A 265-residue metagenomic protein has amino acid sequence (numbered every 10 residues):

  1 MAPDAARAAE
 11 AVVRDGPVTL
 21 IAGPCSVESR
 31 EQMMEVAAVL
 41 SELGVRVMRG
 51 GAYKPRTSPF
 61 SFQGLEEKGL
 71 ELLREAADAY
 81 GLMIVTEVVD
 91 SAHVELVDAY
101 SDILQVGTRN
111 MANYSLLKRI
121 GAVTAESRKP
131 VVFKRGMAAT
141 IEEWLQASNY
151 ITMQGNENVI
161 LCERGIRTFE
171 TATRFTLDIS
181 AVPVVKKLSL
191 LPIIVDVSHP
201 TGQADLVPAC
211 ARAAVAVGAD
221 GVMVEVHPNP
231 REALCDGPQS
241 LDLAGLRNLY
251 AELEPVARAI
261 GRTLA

Functional and structural regions predicted by a protein language model:
M1-I21, R258-A265: N-terminal amphipathic alpha-helix/helix-capping segment at the start of soluble metabolic enzymes
V18-E35, P59-G64, M83-E87, G107-R109 (+3 more regions): Active-site mouth loops of central-metabolism enzymes
T19-P24, R46-G50, I84-T86, L104-V106 (+4 more regions): Hydrophobic faces of well-ordered beta-strands that scaffold small-molecule active sites in alpha/beta enzyme cores
G44, L96-Q105, A122-V131, T152-N158 (+2 more regions): Glycine-enriched alpha-helix->loop->beta-strand junction motifs that scaffold or abut catalytic
R49-K68, P228-S240: Glycine-rich, proline-tolerant flexible connector loops at the mouths of alpha/beta enzymes
P55-Q105, N113-L116: N-terminal active-site wall of soluble small-molecule enzyme domains
F62-T86, I120-P130, I179-I194, Q239-R262: Alpha-helix-loop-beta-strand connector modules within alpha/beta enzyme cores
N110-S180: Conserved anion-binding
